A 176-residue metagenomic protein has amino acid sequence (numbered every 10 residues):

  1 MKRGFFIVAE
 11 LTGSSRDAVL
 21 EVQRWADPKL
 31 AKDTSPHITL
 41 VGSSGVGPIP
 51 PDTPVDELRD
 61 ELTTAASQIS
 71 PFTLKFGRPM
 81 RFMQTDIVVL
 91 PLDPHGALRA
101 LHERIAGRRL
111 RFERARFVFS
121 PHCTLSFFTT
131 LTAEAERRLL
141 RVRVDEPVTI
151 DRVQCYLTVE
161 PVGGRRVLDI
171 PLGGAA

Functional and structural regions predicted by a protein language model:
M1-A176: Histidine-dependent nucleotide/RNA phosphoesterase domain, centered on the 2H-phosphoesterase fold with its duplicated
